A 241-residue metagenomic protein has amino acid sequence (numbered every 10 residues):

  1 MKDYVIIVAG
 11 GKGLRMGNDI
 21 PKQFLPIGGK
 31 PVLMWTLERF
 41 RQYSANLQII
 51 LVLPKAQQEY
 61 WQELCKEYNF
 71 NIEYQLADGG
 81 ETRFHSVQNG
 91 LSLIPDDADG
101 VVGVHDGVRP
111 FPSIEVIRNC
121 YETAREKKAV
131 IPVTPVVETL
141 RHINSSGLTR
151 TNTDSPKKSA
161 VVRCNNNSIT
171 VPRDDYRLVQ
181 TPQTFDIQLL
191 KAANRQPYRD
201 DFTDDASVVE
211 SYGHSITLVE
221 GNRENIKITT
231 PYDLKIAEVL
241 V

Functional and structural regions predicted by a protein language model:
K2-E59: N-terminal glycine-rich phosphate-binding loop and ensuing alpha1 helix
I7, L33, G90, H105-D106 (+3 more regions): Residue-level signal for inorganic ion chemistry
V8-G10, V52, H105, P132-P135 (+1 more regions): Short beta-strand segments
M34-D99: Conserved N-terminal catalytic core of the sugar/cofactor nucleotidyltransferase
L47-I49, K128-A129, S215: Residues at the starts of beta-strands that form the adenosine-phosphate
E81-L148, Q180: Conserved beta-loop-beta/alpha segment of the NTase-like Rossmann-fold superfamily that binds/positions NTPs
S146-K157, R163: Short, low-complexity, charge-dense intrinsically disordered segments
R163, Y176-V241: Conserved alpha/beta core of the MobA/IspD/sugar-nucleotide pyrophosphorylase nucleotidyltransferase superfamily
